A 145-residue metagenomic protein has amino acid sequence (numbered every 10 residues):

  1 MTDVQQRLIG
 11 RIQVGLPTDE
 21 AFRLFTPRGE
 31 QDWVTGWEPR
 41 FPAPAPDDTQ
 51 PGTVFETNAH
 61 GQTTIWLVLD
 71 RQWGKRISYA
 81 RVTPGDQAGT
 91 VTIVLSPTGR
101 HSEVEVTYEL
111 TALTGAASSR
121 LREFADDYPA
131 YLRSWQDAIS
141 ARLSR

Functional and structural regions predicted by a protein language model:
M1-D47: Hydrophobic ligand-binding cavity/cleft-lining segments
D32, N58-E103, E109-T111, A141: Hydrophobic-ligand binding "helix-grip"
E38-P39, L69, V106, G115: Catalytic cores of transferase enzymes with a strong primary signal for eukaryotic protein kinases
R40-P44, G99, F124-D126, S140: Juxtamembrane/interface motifs at transmembrane-helix termini
P44-D48, L67-D70: Short, exposed beta-strand/loop patches in secreted or surface proteins that constitute
T49-F55: Short coil-to-beta transition motif at edge beta-strands of beta-rich domains
L110-R145: A conserved amphipathic terminal alpha-helix motif
